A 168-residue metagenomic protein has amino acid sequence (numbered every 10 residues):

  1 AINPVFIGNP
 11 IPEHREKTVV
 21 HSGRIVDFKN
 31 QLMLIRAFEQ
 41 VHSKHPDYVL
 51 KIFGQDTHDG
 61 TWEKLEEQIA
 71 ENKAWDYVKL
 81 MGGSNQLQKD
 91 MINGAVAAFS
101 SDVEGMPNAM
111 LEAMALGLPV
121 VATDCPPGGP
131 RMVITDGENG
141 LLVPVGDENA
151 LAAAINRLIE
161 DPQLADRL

Functional and structural regions predicted by a protein language model:
A1-K17: Acidic anion/phosphate-binding donor-loop and adjacent secondary structure in glycosyltransferase catalytic cores
P12-K29, I35-F38, K51: Conserved donor-binding/catalytic core segment of Leloir-type glycosyltransferases
H45-Y48, E71, D147-E148, I155-L168: Conserved donor-nucleotide binding/catalytic region of nucleotide-linked donor-dependent transferases
K51-W75, L164: Short, structured helix-loop element that forms part of the nucleotide-activated donor/catalytic region
G83, D102: Aromatic "clamp/platform" in nucleotide-sugar-dependent glycosyltransferases that forms part of the donor/acceptor
Q88, A95, G117: A short alpha->beta transition loop at the rim of the catalytic pocket in nucleotide-sugar-dependent
P119-D124: Short hydrophobic beta-strand element within catalytic cores of glycosyltransferases and related nucleotide-activated
C125, V133-G137, L141-E148, N156-P162: Conserved acidic donor-binding segment of nucleotide-sugar-dependent glycosyltransferases
